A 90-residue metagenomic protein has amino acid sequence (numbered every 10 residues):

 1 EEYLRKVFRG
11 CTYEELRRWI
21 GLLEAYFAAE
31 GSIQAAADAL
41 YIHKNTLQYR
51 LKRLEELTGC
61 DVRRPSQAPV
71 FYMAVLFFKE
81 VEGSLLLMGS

Functional and structural regions predicted by a protein language model:
E1-S90: Cytosolic nucleotide-utilizing catalytic cores of signal-transduction proteins
